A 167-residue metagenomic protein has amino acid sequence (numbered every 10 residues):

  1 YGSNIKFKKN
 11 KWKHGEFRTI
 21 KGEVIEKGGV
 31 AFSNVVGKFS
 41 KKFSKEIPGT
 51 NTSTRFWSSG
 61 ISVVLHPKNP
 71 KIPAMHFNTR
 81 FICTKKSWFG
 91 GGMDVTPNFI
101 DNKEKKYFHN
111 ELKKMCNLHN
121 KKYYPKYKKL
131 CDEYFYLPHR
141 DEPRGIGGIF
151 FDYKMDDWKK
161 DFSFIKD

Functional and structural regions predicted by a protein language model:
Y1-P48, D157-D167: Gly/Pro-rich turn-and-neighbor structural signature
E26-F81: Long, hydrophobic/aromatic-enriched structural stretches that serve as scaffold segments
W57-G60, S87-T96, D141-D156: Glycine-rich, often proline-containing surface loops adjacent to acidic residues and nearby aromatics that form
S62, H76, H109-C116, K166: Short, well-ordered alpha-helical packing segments
P67-N69, K85, V95-D101, Y153-D161: A generic structural motif
A74-F77, G91, K103-K105, K160-F162: A short secondary-structure junction signal
K85-K126: Compact, glycine/acidic-enriched structural inserts
N120, K126-D167: A contiguous, surface-oriented mixed alpha/beta subdomain in the mid-to-C-terminal portion of proteins that forms
